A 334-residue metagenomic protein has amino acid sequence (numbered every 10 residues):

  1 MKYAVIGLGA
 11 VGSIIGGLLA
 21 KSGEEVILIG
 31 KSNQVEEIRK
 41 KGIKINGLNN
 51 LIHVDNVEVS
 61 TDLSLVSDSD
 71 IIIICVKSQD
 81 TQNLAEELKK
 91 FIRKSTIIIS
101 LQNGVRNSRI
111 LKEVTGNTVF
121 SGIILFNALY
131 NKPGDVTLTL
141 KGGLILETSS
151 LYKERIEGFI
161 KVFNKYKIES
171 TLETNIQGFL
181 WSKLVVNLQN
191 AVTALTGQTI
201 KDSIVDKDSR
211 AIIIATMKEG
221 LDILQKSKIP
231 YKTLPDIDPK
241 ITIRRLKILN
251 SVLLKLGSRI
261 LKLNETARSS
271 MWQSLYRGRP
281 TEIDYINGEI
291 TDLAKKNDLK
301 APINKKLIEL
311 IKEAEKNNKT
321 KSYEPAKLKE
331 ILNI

Functional and structural regions predicted by a protein language model:
M1-V54: NAD(P)+-binding Rossmann beta1-loop-alpha1 motif at the extreme N-terminus of oxidoreductases
G30-S32, N49, T61-L63, Q102 (+4 more regions): Residues at the C-termini of beta-strands that transition into short coil/loop
E37, F91, V114, T137-I237: Internal alpha-helical scaffold of NAD(P)-dependent oxidoreductase catalytic cores
K44-G47, N117-T118, V136-L140, L188-N190 (+1 more regions): Short, hinge-like loop/turn segments at secondary-structure boundaries
I52-D135: Rossmann-like NAD(P)(H) cofactor-binding subdomain of soluble oxidoreductases
I214, K218-I334: NAD(P)-dependent Rossmann-like dehydrogenase/reductase catalytic/cofactor-binding core
